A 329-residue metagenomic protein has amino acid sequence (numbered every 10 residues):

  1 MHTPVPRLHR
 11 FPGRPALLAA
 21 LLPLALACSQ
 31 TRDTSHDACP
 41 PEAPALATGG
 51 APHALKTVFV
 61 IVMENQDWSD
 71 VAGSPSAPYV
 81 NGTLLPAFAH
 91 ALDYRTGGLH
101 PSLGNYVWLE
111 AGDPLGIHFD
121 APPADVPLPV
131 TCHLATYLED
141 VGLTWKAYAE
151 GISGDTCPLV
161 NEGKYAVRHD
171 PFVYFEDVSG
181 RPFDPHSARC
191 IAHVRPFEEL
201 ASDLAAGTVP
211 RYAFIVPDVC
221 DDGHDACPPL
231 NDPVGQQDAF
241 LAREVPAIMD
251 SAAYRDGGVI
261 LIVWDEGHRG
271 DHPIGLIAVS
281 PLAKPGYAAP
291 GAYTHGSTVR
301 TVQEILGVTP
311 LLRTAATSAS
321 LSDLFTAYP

Functional and structural regions predicted by a protein language model:
M1-P12: N-terminal secretory signal peptides that target proteins for export/translocation
R10-G13, L17, S35: Sequence-pattern detector for short linear motifs and compositional/periodic biases rather than a specific fold
L18-P23: Sec-dependent N-terminal signal peptides
A25-A27: C-terminal motif of bacterial Sec signal peptides marking the signal peptidase cleavage site
Q30, H36-P329: N-terminal pro-sequences and low-complexity stem/linker regions of secreted or lumenal proteins
